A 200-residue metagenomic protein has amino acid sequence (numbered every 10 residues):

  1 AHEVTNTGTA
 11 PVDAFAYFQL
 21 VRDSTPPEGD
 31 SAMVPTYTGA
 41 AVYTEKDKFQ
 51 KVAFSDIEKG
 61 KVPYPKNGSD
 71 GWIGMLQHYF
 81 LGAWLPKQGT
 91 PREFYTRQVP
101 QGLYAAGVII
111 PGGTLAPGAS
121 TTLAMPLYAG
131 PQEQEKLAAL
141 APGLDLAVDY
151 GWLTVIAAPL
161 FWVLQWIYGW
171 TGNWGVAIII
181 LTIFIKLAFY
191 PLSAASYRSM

Functional and structural regions predicted by a protein language model:
A1-L146: Soluble non-transmembrane domains of integral membrane proteins
H2, G118, I185-M200: Membrane-interface amphipathic helices and adjacent TM-edge segments
K66-I73, L153, A157, M200: Generic detection of long, well-ordered alpha-helical segments
L85, Y168, G172, A188-L192: Hydrophobic alpha-helix feature that most strongly marks membrane-spanning transmembrane helices and their immediate
Y104, Y128-A177: Interfacial loop/helix-cap signal at membrane boundaries in integral membrane proteins
G112, G151-T154, Y197: Generic amphipathic alpha-helical segments used as scaffolds and interaction surfaces in large, multi-domain proteins
V176-L187: Hydrophobic alpha-helical transmembrane segments of multi-pass integral membrane proteins
